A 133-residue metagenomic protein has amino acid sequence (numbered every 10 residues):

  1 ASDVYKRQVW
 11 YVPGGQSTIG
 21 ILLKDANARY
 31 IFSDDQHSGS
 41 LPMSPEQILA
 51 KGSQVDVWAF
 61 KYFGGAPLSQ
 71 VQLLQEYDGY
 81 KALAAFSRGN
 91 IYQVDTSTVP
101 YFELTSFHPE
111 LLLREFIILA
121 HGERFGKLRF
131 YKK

Functional and structural regions predicted by a protein language model:
A1-Y5: Short, small-residue-biased leader/transition segments that mark boundaries at the very start of proteins
K6-P13, S33-Q36, V99-S106: Second-shell loop/turn segments in exported
G15-L22, A28, S44, P109-L112: Stable alpha-helical elements in mature extracytoplasmic
I19-S40, A59-Y62, Q93-D95: His/Asp/Glu-enriched short active-site or ligand-binding loop at hydrolase and phosphoryl-transfer sites
K24, A50-G52, L83-S87: Extracellular/periplasmic catalytic domains that process cell-envelope and extracellular macromolecules
M43-Q54: Short helices/loops that flank or line small-molecule/ion binding pockets
F60-K133: Structured C-terminal subdomain patch of bacterial secreted/periplasmic proteins
